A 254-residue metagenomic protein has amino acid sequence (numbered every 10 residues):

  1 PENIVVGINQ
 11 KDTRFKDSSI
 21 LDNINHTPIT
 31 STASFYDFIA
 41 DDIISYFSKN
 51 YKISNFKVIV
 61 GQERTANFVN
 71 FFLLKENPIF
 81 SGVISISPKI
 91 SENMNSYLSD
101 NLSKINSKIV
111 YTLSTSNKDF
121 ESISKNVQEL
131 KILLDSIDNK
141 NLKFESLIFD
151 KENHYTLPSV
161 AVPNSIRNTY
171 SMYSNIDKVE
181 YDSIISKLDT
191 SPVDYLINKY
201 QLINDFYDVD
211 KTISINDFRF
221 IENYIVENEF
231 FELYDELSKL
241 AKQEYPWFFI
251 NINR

Functional and structural regions predicted by a protein language model:
P1-R254: Non-catalytic cap/lid and distal C-terminal segments of serine-dependent acyl enzymes
